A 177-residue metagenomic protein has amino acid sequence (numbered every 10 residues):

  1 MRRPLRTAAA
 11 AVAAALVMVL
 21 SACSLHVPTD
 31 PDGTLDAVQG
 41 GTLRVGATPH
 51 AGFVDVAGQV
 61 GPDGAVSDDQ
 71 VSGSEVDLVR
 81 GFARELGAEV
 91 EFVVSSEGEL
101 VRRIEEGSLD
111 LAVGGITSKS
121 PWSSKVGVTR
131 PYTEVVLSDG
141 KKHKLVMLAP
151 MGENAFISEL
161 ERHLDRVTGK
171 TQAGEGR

Functional and structural regions predicted by a protein language model:
M1-V12: Bacterial N-terminal signal peptides that target proteins for export
M18-A22: C-terminal motif of bacterial Sec signal peptides marking the signal peptidase cleavage site
S24-L25, V76-E85, S138-R177: Extended ligand-binding regions for polar small-molecule ligands
S24-T29, V93-N154: Acidic, polar ligand-binding/catalytic clefts
D30-G115: Extracytoplasmic small-molecule ligand-binding "clamshell" domains of the periplasmic binding protein/Venus flytrap
D55-A57, W122-S124, E159: Short glycine-/acidic-enriched loop or helix-start segments at secondary-structure transitions that form or flank
